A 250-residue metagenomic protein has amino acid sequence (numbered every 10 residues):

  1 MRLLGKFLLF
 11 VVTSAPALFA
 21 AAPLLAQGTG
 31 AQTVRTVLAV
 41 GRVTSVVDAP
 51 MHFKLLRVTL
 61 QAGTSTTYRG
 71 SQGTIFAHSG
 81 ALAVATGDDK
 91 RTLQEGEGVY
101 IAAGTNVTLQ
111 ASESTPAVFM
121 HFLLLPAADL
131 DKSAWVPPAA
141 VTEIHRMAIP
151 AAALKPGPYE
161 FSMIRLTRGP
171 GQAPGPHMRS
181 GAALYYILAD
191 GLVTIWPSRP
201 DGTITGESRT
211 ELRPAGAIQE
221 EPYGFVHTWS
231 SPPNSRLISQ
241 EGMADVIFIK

Functional and structural regions predicted by a protein language model:
M1-K6: Positively charged n-region of N-terminal signal peptides that target proteins for export
L8-A20: Bacterial N-terminal signal peptides
A20, L24-A26, A31: Boundary at the C-terminal end of the N-terminal hydrophobic targeting segment
Q32-S65, Q72, A139-G175, G181 (+2 more regions): A short glycine-rich, His/Asp/Glu-containing loop-to-beta-strand
R57, T66-A77, R91, V99 (+3 more regions): His/acidic/aromatic-lined binding-pocket segments of jelly-roll/cupin-type domains and related regulatory beta-sandwich
G70-G87, S180-G206: Glycine- and acidic-residue-biased ligand/ion/polar-headgroup-sensing regions
G87-G104, P197-V226: Short acidic-glycine-tyrosine-enriched beta hairpin
A103-L130, P214-A217, P222-K250: Ligand-binding loop in jelly-roll beta-barrel domains
